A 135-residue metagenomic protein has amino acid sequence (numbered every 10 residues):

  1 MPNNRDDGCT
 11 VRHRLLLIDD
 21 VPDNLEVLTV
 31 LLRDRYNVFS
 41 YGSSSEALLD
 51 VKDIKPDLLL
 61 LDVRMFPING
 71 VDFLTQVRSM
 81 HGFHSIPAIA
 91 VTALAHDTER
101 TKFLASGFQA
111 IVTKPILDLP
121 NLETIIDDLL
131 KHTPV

Functional and structural regions predicted by a protein language model:
M1-L16, L119-V135: Non-catalytic signal-transmission and effector/linker regions of two-component phosphorelay proteins
V21-S40: Two-component/phosphorelay signaling modules centered on CheY-like receiver
G42-E46, N69-T75: Acidic catalytic/metal-coordinating carboxylates
K52-I54, R78-S85, S106: Conserved phosphotransfer cores of two-component systems
I54-L60: Active-site beta3 strand of CheY-like receiver
F66-P67, H84, H96, P115: The feature encodes the CheY-like receiver
D72, A95-V112, L117, E123-T124: Alpha4 helix (beta4-alpha4-beta5 surface) of REC/receiver domains from two-component response regulators
I89-V91: Hydrophobic/aromatic residues positioned on beta-strands within the core alpha/beta folds
